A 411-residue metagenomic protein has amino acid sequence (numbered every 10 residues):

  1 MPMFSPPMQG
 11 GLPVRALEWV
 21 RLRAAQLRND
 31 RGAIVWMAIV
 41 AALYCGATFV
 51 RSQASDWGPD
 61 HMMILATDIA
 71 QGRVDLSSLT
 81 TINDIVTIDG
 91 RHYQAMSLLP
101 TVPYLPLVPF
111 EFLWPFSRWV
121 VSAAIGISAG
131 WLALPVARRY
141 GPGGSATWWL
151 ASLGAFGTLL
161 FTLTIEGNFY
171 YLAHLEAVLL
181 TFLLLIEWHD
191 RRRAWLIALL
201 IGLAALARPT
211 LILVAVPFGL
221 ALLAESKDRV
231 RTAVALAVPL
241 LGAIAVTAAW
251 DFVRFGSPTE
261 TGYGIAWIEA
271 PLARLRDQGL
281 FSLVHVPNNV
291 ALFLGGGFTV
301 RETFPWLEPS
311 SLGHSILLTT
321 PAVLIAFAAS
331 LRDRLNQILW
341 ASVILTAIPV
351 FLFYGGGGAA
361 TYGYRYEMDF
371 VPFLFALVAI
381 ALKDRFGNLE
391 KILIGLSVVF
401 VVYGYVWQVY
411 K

Functional and structural regions predicted by a protein language model:
M1-K411: Membrane-proximal envelope and lipid/glycan-remodeling enzymes
